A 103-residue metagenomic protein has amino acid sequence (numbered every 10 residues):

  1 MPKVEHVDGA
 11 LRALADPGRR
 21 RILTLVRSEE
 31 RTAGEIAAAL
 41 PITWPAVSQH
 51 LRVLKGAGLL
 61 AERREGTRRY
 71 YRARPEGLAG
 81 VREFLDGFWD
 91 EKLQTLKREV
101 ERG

Functional and structural regions predicted by a protein language model:
M1-H6, T24, S28, L78-G103: Amphipathic alpha-helical dimerization/coiled-coil segments that flank or bridge DNA-binding/regulatory modules
P2-T43, T67-L78: N-terminal helix-turn-helix DNA-binding core of bacterial DNA-binding proteins
G18, A46, V53: Residues in the helix-turn-helix
A38, Q49, K55-G56: Alpha-helical residues within the helix-turn-helix
K55-G66, R72: Beta-hairpin "wing" of winged helix-turn-helix
